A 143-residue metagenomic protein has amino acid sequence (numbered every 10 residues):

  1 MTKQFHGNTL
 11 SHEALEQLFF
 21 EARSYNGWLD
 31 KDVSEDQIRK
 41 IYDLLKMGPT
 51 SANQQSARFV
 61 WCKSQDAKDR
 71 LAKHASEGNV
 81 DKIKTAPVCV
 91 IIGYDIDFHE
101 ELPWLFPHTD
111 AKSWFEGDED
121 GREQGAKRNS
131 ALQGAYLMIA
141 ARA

Functional and structural regions predicted by a protein language model:
M1-A143: Acidic, surface-exposed loops and disordered segments
